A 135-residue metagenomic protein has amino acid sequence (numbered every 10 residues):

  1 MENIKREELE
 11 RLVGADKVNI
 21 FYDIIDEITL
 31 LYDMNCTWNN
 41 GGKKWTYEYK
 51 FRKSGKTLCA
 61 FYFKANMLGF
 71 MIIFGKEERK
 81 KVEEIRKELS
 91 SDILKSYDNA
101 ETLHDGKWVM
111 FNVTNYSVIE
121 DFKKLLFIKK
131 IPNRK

Functional and structural regions predicted by a protein language model:
M1-K135: Charge-dense, helix-prone N-terminal extensions
